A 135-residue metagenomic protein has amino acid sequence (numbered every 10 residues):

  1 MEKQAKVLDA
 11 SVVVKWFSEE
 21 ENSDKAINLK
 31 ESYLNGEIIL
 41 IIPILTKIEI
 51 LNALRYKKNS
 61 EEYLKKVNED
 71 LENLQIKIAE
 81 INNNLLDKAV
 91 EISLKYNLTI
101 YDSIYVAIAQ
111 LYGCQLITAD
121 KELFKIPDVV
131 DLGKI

Functional and structural regions predicted by a protein language model:
M1-A5, A79, V106-I135: Acidic, PIN/NYN-like endoribonuclease modules and their adjacent C-terminal/linker elements
M1-I42, K57-E69: Short, well-structured N-terminal submotif of metal-dependent ribonuclease cores
D9, D102, D120: Acidic active-site catalytic centers that drive phospho-/nucleotidyl reactions and related ester hydrolyses
V12-V13, T46, L85, Y105 (+1 more regions): Alpha-helix capping/helix-boundary segments
N35-E37, N73-L74, Y112: Structured helix-beta-strand junction loops
K77-Q115: Active-site neighborhoods of divalent-metal-dependent phosphate/nucleic-acid chemistry enzymes
